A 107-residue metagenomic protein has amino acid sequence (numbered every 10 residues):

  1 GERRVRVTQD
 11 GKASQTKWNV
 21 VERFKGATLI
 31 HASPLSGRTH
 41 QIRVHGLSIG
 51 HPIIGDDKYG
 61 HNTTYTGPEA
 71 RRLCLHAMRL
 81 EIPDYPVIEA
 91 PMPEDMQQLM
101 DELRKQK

Functional and structural regions predicted by a protein language model:
G1-T28, V44, I88-A90: Glycine- and acidic-residue-rich catalytic/RNA-contacting loop of pseudouridine synthases
K12, L35, R43-K107: Pseudouridine synthases involved in rRNA/tRNA modification
I30-A32: SH3/SH3-like beta-barrel fold
